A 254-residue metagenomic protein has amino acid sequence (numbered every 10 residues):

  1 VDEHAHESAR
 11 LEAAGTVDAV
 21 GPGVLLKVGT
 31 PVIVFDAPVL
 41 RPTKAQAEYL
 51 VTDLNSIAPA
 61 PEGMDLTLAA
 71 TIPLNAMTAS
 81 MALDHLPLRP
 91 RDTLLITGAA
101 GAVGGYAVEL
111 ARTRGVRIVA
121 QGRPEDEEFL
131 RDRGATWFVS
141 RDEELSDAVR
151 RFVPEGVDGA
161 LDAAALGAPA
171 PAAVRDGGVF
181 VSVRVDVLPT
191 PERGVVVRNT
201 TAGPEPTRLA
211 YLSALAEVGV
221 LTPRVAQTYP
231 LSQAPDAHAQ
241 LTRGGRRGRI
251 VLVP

Functional and structural regions predicted by a protein language model:
V1-P38: Glycine-rich beta-strand-centered segment in the early N-terminal region that forms part of a ligand/cofactor-binding
F35-L95: NAD(P)H dinucleotide-binding glycine-rich loop of Rossmann-like/cofactor-binding domains, especially the beta1-alpha1
A70-E143: Mid-domain Rossmann-like dinucleotide-binding core that forms the NAD(H)/NADP(H) cofactor-binding site
E144-E155: Short amphipathic alpha-helix with an adjacent loop that forms part of the alpha/beta core around
A163-L221, P254: Glycine-rich phosphate-binding loop and adjacent beta-alpha segment of Rossmann(oid) nucleotide-cofactor-binding
L209-P254: C-terminal hydrophobic helical "lid"/dimerization subdomain of Rossmann-like NAD(P)H-dependent oxidoreductases
